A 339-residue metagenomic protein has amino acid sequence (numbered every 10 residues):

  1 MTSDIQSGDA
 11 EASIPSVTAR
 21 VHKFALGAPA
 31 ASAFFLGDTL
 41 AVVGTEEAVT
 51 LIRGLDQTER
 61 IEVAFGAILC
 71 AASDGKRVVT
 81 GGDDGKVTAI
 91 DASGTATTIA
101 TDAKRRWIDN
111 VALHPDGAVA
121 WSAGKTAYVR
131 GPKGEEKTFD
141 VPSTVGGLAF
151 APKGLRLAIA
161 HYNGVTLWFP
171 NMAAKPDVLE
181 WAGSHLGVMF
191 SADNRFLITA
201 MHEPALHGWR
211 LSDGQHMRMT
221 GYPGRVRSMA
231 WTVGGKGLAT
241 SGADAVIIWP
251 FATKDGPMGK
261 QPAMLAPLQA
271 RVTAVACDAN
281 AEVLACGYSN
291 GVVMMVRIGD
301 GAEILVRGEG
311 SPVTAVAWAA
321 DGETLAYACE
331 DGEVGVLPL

Functional and structural regions predicted by a protein language model:
M1-L339: WD40-repeat beta-propeller superdomains and closely related acidic/aromatic-rich repeat-like regions
